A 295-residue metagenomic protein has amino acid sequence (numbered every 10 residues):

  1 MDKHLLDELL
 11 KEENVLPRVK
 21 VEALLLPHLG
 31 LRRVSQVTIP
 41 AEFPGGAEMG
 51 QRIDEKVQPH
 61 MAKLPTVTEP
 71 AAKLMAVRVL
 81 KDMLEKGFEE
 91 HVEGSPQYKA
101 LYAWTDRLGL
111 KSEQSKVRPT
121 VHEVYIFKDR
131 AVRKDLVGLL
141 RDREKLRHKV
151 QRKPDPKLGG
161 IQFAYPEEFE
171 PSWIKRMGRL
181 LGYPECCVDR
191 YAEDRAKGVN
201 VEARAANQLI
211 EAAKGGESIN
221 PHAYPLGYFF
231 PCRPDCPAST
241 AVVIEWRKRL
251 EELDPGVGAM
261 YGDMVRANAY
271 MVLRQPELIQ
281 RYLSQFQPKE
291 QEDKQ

Functional and structural regions predicted by a protein language model:
M1-Y165, R176, Y183-Q295: A conserved ligand/cofactor-binding region detector
P171-G178: An amphipathic, hydrophobic-aromatic interaction surface with interspersed Lys/Arg that forms lipid/phosphate-bearing
